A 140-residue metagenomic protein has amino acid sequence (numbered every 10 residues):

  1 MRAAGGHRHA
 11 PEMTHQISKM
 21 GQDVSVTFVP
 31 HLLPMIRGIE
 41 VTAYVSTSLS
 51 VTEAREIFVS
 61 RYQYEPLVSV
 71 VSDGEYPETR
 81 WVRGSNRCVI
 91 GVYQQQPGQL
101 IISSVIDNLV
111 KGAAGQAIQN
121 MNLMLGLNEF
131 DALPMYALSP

Functional and structural regions predicted by a protein language model:
M1-I102: C-terminal substrate-binding/catalytic lobe of Rossmann-fold NAD(P)-dependent oxidoreductases
V89-P140: NAD(P)-dependent Rossmann-like dehydrogenase/reductase catalytic/cofactor-binding core
